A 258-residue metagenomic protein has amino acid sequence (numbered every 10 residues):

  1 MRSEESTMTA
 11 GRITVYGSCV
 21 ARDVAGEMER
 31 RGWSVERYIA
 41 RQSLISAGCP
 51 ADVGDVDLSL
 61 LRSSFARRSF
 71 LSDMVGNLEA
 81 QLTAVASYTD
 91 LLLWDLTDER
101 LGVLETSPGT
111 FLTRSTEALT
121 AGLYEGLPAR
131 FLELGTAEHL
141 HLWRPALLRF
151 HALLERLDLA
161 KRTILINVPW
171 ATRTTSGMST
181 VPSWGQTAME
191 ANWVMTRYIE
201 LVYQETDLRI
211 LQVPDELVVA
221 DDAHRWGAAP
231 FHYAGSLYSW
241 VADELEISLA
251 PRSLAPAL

Functional and structural regions predicted by a protein language model:
R2-D90, A223, S248-L249, P256-L258: Basic, amphipathic N-terminal segments that precede the first structured/catalytic domain
D57-L132: A basic- and aromatic-enriched beta-loop-alpha substructure that forms the phosphate/nucleotide- and DNA/RNA-contacting
V75-E79, T136-A152, G185-E200, G235-S236: Well-ordered, non-membrane alpha-helical segments in soluble/globular domains
V85-Y88, P145-L165, R197-L211: A structural motif corresponding to the C-terminal end of an alpha-helix and its immediate exit/capping segment
L101, T120-L148, G177-M189: Surface-exposed cleft-lining segments at the edges of enzyme active sites
L165-P169, D207-H224, P256-L258: Acidic carboxylate-rich catalytic motifs and surrounding loops in phosphoryl-/glycosyl-chemistry enzymes
R173-Q212: Substrate-gating cap/lid alpha-helix
R225-L258: Histidine-centered active-site loop/cap adjacent to the catalytic His in serine esterases/O-acetyl transfer systems
